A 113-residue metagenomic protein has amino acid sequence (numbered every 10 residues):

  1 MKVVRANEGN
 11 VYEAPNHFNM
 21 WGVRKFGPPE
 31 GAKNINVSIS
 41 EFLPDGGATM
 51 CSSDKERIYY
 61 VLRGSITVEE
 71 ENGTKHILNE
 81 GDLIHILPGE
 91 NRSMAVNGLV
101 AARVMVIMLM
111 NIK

Functional and structural regions predicted by a protein language model:
M1-I35: A short, N-terminal "cap"/entry segment at the start of jelly-roll beta-barrel domains of the cupin/DSBH fold
V23-R24, N36-S53, K75, P88: Conserved short histidine dyad/triad with adjacent acidic residue
G31-A32, T49-C51, V68: Short loop/turn motifs at secondary-structure junctions and domain boundaries
E41-F42, S53-V68: Short, conserved beta-strand element in jelly-roll/cupin
V61-L62, E69, A95, M105: Beta-strand residues in well-ordered beta-sheet regions across diverse protein folds
N72-P88: Short acidic-glycine-tyrosine-enriched beta hairpin
K75, P88-K113: Ligand-binding loop in jelly-roll beta-barrel domains
